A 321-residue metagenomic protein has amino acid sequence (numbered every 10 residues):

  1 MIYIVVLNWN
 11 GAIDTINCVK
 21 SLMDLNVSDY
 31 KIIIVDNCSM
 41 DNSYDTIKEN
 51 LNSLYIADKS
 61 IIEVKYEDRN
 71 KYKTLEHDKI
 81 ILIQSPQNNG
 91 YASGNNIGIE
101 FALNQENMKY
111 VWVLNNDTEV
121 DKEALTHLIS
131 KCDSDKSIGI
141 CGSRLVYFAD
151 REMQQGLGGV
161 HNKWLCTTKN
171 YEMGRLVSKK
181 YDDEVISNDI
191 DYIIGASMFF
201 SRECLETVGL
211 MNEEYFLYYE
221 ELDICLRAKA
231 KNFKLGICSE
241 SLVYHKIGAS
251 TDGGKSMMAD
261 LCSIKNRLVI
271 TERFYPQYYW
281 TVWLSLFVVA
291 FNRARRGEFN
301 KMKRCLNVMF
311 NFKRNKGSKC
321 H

Functional and structural regions predicted by a protein language model:
M1-D24, T74: N-proximal low-complexity "stem/linker" segments adjacent to membrane-targeting elements
N10, L22, N37-N42, N50 (+1 more regions): Conserved short acidic donor-positioning loop in nucleotide-sugar-dependent glycosyltransferases
K20-D29, N50-L54: Short, acidic, metal-binding catalytic loop of nucleotide-sugar glycosyltransferases
E67-N70, H77, Q84-Q105: Glycine-rich, basic loop-to-helix element that forms the pyrophosphate-binding segment of sugar-nucleotide handling
E76, Q84, S93, E119 (+1 more regions): Acidic/His-rich active-site region of diverse nucleotide-sugar glycosyltransferases
N107-E119: Short beta-strand-to-loop acidic/aromatic patch adjacent to the donor-nucleotide binding site
I186, D191-L210, E214-L242: A short, conserved alpha-helix in the catalytic core of glycosyltransferases
M258-N266, P276-H321: Non-catalytic, C-terminal membrane-associated alpha-helical segments of glycosyltransferases
